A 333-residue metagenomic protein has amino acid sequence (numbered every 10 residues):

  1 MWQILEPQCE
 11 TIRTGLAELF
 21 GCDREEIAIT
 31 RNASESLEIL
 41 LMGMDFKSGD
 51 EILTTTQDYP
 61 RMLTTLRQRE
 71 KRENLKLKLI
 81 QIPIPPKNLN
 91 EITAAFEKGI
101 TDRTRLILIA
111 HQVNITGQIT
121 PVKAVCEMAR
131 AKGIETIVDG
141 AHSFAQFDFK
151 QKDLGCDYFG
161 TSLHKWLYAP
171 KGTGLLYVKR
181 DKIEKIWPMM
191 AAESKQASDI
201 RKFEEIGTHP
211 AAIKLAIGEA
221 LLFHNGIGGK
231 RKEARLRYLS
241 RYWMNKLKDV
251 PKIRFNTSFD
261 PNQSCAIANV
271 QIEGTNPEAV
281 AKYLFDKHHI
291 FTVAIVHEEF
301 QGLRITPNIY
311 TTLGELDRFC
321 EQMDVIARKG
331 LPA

Functional and structural regions predicted by a protein language model:
M1-A333: Pyridoxal 5′-phosphate
